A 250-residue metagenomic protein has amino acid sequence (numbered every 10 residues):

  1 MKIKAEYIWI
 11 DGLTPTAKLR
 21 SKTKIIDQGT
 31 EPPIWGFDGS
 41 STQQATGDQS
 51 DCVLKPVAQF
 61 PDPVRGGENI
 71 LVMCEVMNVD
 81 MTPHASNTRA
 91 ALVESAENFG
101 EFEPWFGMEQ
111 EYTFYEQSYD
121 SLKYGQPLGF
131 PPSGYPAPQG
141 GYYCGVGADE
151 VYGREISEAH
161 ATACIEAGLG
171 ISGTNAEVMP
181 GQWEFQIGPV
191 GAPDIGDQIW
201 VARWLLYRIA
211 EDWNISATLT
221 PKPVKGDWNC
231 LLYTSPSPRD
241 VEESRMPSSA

Functional and structural regions predicted by a protein language model:
M1-A176, I195-V201, I215: ATP/Mg2+-dependent ligation/transfer catalytic cores
K2, L19, P180, D212 (+1 more regions): Coil-to-beta-strand transition motifs
V72-N78, W183-V190: Short, hydrophobic beta-strand segments
F114-Y115, V178-Q186, L219-L232: Beta-rich nucleic-acid/ligand-interaction surfaces
I195-L232: Acidic, glycine-rich loop-and-beta core segments that form the ion-binding/anion-interacting portion of active sites
Y233-D240: Conserved small/polar residues in nucleotide/adenosyl-binding loops
S244-A250: Hydrophobic alpha-helical segments, chiefly the membrane-spanning helices and signal/signal-anchor peptides
